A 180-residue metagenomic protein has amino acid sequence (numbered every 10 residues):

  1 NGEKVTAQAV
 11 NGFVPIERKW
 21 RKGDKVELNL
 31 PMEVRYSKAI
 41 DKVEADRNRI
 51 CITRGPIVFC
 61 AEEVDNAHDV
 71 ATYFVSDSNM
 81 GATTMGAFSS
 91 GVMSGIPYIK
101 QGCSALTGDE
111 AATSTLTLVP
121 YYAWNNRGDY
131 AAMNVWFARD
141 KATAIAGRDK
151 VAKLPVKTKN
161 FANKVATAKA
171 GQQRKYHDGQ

Functional and structural regions predicted by a protein language model:
E3-V5, A9, R18-R21, K25-G179: C-terminal beta-rich recognition modules with glycine/proline-rich loops and embedded aromatic residues
G12-V14: Short aromatic-glycine motifs in intrinsically disordered, low-complexity regions
